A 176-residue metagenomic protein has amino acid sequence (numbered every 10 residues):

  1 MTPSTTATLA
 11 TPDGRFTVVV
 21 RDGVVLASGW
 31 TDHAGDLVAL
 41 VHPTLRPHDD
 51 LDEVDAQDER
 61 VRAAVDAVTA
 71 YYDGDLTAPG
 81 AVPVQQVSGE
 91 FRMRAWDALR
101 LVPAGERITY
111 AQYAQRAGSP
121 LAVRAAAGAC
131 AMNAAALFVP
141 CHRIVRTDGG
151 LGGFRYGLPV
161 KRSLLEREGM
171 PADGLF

Functional and structural regions predicted by a protein language model:
M1-P120, P171-F176: Basic nucleic-acid-binding alpha-helical/helix-turn surface characteristic of O6-alkylguanine DNA
V18, I144-R146: Active-site and channel-lining beta-strand-loop segments that bind or position nucleotide-derived/phosphorylated
A27, V84-Q86, R146, G153-Y156: Generic structural "secondary-structure junction" signal
V123-A136: Regulatory, non-catalytic segments
L137-I144: Short Lys/Arg-enriched helix C-cap and helix-to-coil transition segments that create basic nucleic-acid-contact patches
T147-F176: …primarily DNA-binding HTH/wHTH and HhH modules…
